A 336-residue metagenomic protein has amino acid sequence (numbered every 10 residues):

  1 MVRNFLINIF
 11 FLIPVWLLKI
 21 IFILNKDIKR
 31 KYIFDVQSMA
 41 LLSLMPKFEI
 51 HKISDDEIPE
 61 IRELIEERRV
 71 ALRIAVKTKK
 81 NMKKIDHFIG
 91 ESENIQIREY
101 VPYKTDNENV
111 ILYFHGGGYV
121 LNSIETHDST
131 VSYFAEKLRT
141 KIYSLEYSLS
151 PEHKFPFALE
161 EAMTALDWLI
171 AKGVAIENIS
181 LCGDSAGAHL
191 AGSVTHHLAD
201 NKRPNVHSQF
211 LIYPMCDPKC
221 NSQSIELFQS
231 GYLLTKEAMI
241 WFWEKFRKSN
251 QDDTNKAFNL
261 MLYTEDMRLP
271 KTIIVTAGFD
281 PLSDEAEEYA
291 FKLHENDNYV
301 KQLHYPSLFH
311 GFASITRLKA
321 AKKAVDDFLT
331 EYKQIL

Functional and structural regions predicted by a protein language model:
M1-Y100: A glycine/proline-hinged amphipathic helix-loop "lid/cap" segment that gates access to hydrophobic ligand pockets
F5-L12, I85-F88, S92-L336: Alpha/beta-hydrolase superfamily serine-hydrolase fold, recognizing
